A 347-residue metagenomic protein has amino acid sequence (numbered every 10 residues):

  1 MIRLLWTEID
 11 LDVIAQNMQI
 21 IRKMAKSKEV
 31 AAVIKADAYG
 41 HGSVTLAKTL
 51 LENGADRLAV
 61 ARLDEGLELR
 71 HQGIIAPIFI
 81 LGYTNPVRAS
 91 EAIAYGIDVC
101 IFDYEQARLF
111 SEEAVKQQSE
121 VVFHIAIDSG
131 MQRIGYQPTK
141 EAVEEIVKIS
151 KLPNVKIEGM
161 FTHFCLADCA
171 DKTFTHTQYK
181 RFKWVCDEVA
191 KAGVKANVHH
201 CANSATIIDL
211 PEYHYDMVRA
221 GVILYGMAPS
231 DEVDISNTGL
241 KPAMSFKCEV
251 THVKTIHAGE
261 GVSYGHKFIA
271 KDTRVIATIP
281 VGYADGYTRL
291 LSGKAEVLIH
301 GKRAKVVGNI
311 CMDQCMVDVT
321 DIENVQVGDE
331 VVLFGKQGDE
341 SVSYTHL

Functional and structural regions predicted by a protein language model:
I2-E8, V13-Q16, K23-H200: Active-site-proximal beta-alpha core segment in soluble small-molecule metabolic enzymes
Y179-D272: Anionic-ligand-binding alpha/beta catalytic cores of soluble enzymes and soluble regulatory domains that recognize
I279-G286, K294, D318-I322: A structural micro-motif recognizing beta-strand termini and the immediately following turn/loop segments
L290-L291, L298, V325: Short, well-ordered loop/turn sites that connect or cap secondary structure elements
K302, N309, L333-Q337: Short, surface-exposed secondary-structure boundary micro-motifs
N309-M316: Short, structured beta-strand/loop micro-motifs enriched in basic residues and often containing a Trp
T345-H346: Conserved small/polar residues in nucleotide/adenosyl-binding loops
